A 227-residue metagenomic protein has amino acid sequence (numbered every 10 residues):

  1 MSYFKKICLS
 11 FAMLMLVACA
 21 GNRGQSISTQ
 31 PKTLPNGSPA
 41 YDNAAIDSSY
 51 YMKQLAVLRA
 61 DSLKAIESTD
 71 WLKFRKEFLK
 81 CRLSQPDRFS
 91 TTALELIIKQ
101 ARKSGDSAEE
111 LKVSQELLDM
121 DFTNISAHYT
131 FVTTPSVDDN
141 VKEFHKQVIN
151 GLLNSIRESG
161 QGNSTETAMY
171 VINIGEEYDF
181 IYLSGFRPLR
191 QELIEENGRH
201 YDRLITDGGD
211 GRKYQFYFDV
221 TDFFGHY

Functional and structural regions predicted by a protein language model:
M1-C8: Bacterial N-terminal signal peptides that target proteins for export
V17-A18: C-terminal motif of bacterial Sec signal peptides marking the signal peptidase cleavage site
G24-S107, T165-Y227: N-terminal alpha-helical interaction modules that lie
E116-D119, G151: Conserved structural position within tetratricopeptide repeats
D121-F122, N154: Short coil turns that delineate tetratricopeptide repeat
V137-R157: TPR/TPR-like (Sel1-like) alpha-helical repeat modules
